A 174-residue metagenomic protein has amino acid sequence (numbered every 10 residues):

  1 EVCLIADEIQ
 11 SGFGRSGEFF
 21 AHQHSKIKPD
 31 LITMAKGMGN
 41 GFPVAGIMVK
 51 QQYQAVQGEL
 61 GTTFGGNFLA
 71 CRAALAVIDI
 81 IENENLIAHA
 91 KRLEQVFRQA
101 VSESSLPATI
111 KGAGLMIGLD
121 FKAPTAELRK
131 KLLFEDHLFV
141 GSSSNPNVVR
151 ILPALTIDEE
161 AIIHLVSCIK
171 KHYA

Functional and structural regions predicted by a protein language model:
E1-A174: Conserved N-terminal phosphate-binding loop of PLP-dependent enzymes in the Aspartate aminotransferase
